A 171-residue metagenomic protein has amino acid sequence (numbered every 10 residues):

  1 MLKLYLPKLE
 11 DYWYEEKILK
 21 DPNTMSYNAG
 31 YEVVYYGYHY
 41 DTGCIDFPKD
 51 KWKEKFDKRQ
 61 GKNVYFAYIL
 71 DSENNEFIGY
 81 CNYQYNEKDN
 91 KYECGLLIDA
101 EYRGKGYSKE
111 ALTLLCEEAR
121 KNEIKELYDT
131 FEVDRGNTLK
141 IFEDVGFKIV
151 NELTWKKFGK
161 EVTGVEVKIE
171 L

Functional and structural regions predicted by a protein language model:
M1-E93, A100, V162-L171: GNAT-family acyltransferases
Y14, E93, L97, E110-A111 (+2 more regions): Amphipathic alpha-helical recognition patches that constitute DNA-binding helices
S72, E118, N122: Active-site catalytic microenvironments for nucleophilic, acid-base chemistry
D99, D129-L139, K157-G159: Conserved beta-strand-loop-alpha-helix junction that forms the acyl-donor binding cleft
G104-E118, K140-D144: Conserved acetyl-CoA-binding loop-helix of GNAT-fold acetyltransferases
K121-F131: Conserved GNAT acetyl-CoA-binding A-motif
T130-F131, G146-V165: Conserved catalytic-core motifs of GNAT/GCN5-like acyltransferases
